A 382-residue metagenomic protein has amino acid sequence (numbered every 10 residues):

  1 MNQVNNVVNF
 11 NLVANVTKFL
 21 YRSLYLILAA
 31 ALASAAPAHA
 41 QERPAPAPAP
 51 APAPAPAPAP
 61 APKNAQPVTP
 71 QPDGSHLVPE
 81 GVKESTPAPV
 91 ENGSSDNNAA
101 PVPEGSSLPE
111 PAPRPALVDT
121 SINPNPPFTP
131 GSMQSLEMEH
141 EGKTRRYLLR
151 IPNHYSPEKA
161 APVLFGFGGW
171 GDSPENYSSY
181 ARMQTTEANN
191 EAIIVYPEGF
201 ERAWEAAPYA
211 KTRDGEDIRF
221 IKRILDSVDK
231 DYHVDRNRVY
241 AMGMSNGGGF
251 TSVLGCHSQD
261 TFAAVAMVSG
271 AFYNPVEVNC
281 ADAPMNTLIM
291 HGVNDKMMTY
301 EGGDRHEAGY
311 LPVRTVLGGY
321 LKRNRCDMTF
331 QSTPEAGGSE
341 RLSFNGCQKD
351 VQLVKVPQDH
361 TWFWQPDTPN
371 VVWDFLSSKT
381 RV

Functional and structural regions predicted by a protein language model:
V4-Y25: Bacterial N-terminal signal peptides that target proteins for export
S23-S34: Bacterial N-terminal signal peptides
A40-A51, A55-V163, M242, N246-A264 (+5 more regions): A domain-start/cap signature at the N-terminus of enzymes
Q134, M138-H154, E158-Y240, G249 (+3 more regions): Serine-hydrolase catalytic machinery in alpha/beta-hydrolase-like enzymes
G199, A266-Y273, G292-D295: Active-site nucleophile loop of the alpha/beta-hydrolase fold
N286-M290, G309-L311, L321-V382: C-terminal catalytic histidine-bearing segment of alpha/beta-hydrolase fold enzymes
D295-M298, T361-W362: Acidic catalytic loop of the alpha/beta-hydrolase fold
Y300-L311: Short, flexible/disordered intra-domain loops and linkers
